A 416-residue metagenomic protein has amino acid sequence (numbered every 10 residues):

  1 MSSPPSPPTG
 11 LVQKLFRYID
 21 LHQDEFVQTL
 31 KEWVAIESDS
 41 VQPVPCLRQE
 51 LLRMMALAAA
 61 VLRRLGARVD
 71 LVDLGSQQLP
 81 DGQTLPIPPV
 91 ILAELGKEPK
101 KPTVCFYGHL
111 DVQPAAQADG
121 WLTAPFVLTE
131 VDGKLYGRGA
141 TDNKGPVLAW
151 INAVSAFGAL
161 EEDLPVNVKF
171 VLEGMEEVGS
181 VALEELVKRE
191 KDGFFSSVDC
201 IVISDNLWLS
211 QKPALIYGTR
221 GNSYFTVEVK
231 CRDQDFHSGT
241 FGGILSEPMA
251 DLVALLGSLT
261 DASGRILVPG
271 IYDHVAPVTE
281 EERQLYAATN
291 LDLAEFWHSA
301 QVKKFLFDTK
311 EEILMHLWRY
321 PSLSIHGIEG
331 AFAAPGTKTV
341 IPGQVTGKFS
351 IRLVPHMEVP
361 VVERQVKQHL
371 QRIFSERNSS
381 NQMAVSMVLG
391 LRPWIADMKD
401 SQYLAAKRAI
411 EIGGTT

Functional and structural regions predicted by a protein language model:
M1-K14, Y224-T226, K230-T416: Metal-dependent amide/peptide-bond hydrolase catalytic core, centered on the "pita-bread" metallohydrolase fold
S2-Y136, A159-L164, F349: Acidic/His- and Gly-rich active-site-bordering loop/insert found across diverse amide/peptide-bond hydrolases
C46, R138-G145, E177-V178, L215 (+3 more regions): Alpha-helix capping and helix-loop boundary segments enriched in small/acidic/polar residues
L71-V72, P165-E173, D199-V202, V268-D273 (+1 more regions): Beta-strand segments within the central parallel beta-sheet cores of soluble alpha/beta enzyme folds
P86-P88, T123, P165, S196-S197 (+4 more regions): Short, solvent-exposed loop/turn segments at the edges of secondary structure
A118-E130, R220-C231, R408: Acidic-glycine-rich active-site phosphate/pyrophosphate-binding loop
L135, T141-G218: Acidic/histidine-rich catalytic neighborhood of metal-dependent amide-processing enzymes
